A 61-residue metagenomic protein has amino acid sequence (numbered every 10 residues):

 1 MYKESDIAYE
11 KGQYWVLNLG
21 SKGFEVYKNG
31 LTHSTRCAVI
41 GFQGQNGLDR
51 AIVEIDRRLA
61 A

Functional and structural regions predicted by a protein language model:
M1-T35: Short N-terminal "domain-start" leader segments that mark the transition from disordered tails or signal peptides into
M1-Y2, R57-A61: Short intrinsically disordered terminal tails
Y27-R50: A short, exposed loop/beta-hairpin motif centered on an aromatic-Gly-Thr core
G47-L59: Ampiphathic alpha-helical segments that act as solvent-exposed interaction surfaces
